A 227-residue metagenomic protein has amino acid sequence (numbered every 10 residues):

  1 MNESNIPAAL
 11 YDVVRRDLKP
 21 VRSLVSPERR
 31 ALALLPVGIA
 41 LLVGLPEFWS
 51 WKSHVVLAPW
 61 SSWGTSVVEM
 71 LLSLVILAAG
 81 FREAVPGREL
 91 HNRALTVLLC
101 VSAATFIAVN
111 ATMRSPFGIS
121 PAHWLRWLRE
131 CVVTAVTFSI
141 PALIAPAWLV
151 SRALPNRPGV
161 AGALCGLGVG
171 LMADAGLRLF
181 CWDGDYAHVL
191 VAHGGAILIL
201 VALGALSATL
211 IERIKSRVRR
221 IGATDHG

Functional and structural regions predicted by a protein language model:
M1-A31: N-terminal juxtamembrane cytosolic/stromal segments of multi-pass membrane proteins
P27-A122: Selected alpha-helical membrane-embedding segments in polytopic membrane proteins
R30-G38, T134-V136, G162-L167: Select subsegments of transmembrane alpha-helices in polytopic membrane proteins, especially boundary-proximal
L57-G64, S120-V133, V160-A161, Y186-A196: Non-cytosolic membrane-interface motifs at loop->transmembrane helix junctions
V68-F81, V136-P146, I197-L210: Hydrophobic cores of alpha-helical transmembrane segments in multi-pass inner/ER membrane proteins, independent
F106-G162: Membrane-proximal helix-loop-helix units in multi-pass membrane proteins
W148-G227: Terminal transmembrane helical module of multi-pass membrane proteins
